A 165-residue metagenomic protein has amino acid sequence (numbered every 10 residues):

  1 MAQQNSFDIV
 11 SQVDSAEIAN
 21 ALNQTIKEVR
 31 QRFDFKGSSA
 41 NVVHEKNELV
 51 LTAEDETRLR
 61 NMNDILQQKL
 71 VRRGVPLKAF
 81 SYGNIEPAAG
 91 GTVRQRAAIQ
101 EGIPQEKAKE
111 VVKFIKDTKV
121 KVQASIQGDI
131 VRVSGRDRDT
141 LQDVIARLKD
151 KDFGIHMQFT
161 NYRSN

Functional and structural regions predicted by a protein language model:
Q3, R94-A98, G102-N165: Positively charged, low-complexity, intrinsically disordered RNA-binding extensions
N5-S11, E48-A53, G90-I99: Short, hydrophobic beta-strand segments
S11, S15, A19, T52-E56 (+2 more regions): Conserved phosphate/pyrophosphate-binding and hydrolysis machinery centered on Walker-type P-loop NTPases, extending
A16, E45-K46, E56, Y162-S164: An alpha-helical, amphipathic repeat domain used for nucleic-acid recognition, typified by the mTERF helical solenoid
E17-D34, L66, Q105-K116: Short amphipathic alpha-helix segments
K36-V42, P76-G83, V122-A124: Short beta-strand elements
E45-E56, Q127-D137: Short glycine/threonine-rich beta-strand-turn micro-motifs
R58-R96: Helix-adjacent hinge/juxtasegments
